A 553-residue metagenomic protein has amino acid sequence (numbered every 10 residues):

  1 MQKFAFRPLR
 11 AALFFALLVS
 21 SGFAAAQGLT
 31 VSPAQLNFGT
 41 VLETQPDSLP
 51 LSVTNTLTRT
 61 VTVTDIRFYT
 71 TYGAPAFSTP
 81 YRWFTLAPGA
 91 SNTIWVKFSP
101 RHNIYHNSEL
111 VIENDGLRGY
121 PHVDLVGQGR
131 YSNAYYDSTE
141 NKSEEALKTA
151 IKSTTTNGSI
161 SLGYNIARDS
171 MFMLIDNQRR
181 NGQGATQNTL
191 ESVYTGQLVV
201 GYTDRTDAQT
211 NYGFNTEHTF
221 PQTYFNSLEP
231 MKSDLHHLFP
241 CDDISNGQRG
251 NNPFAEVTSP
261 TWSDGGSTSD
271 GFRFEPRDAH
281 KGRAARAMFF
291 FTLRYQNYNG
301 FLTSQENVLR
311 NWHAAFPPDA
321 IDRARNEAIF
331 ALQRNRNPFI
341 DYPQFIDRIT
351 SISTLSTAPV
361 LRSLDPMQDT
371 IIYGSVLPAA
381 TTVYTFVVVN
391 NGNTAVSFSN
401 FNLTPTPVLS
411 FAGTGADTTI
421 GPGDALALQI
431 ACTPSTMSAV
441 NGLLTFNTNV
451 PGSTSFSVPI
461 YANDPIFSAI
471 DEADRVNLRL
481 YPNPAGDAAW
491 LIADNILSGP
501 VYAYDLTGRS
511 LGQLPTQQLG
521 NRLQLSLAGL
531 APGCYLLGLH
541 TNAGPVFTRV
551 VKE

Functional and structural regions predicted by a protein language model:
A26, Q524, A528, P532-E553: C-terminal tail/sorting-segment detector
Q27-T58, G129, T354-N391, M437 (+1 more regions): Beta-sheet-dominated interaction scaffolds and their linkers
G28-T30, L57-W95, L361-T370, N393-Q429: Surface-exposed binding patches on compact interaction domains or structured appendages
E43-L51, N92, R101-L110, P378-F386 (+2 more regions): Short, solvent-exposed loop/turn segments enriched in Ser/Thr/Gly
R130-V193: N-terminal module-boundary/linker segments of secreted carbohydrate-active enzymes
T206-A358: Domain-level detector of nuclease and nuclease-like folds in predominantly extracellular/periplasmic contexts
S353-M367, L444, Y461-Y481: Residue-level detector of functionally pivotal "anchor" positions at catalytic/ligand-binding pockets or at interdomain
S375-V376, A469-D494, A503-L511, P532-C534 (+1 more regions): Surface-exposed, proline-anchored Ser/Thr-rich loop/turn motifs
